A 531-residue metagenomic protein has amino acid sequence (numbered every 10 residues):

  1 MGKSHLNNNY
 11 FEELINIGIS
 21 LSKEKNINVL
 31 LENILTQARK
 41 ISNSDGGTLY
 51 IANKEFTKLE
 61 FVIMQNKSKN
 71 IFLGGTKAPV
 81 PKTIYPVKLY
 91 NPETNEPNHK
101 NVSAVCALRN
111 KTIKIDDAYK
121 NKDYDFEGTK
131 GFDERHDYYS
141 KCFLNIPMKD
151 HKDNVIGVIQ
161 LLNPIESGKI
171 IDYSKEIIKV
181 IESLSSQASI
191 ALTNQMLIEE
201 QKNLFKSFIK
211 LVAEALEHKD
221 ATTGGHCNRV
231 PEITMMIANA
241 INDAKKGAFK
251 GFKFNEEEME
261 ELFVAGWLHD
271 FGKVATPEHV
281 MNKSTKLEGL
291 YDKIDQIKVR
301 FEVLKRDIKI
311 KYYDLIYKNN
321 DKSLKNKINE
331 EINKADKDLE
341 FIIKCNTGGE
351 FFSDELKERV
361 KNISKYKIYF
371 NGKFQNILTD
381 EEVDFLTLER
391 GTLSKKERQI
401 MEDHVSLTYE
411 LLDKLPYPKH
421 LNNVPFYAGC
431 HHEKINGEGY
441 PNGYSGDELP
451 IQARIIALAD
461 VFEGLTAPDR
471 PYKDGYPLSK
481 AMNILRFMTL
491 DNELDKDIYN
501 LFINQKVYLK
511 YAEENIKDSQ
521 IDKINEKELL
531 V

Functional and structural regions predicted by a protein language model:
M1-N33, Q37-I41, I63, L197-L211 (+1 more regions): Signal-transmission linkers at sensory-effector interfaces
G2-L6, D133, Y139, N154-I156 (+4 more regions): Regulatory loop-to-helix N-cap segments in sensory/regulatory domains that couple ligand/signal detection
S4, L108-T112, V158-I159, S167 (+6 more regions): Signal-transmission/dimerization alpha-helices at domain junctions
E13, N154, K169-T193, E260 (+2 more regions): Amphipathic alpha-helical "output/dimerization" segments
T48-P97, K120-N121, D292-D295, R300 (+4 more regions): GAF sensory/regulatory domain recognition with acknowledged cross-activation on helical regulatory dimers
N98-A104, K111-T112, D116-C142, P164-S174 (+1 more regions): Signal-transducing coupling segments at domain and membrane junctions
K141-K152: A short, aliphatic-rich beta-strand micro-motif
D172-E176, V212, N282-D307, Y369 (+2 more regions): Divalent-cation-assisted or electrostatically stabilized phosphate/pyrophosphate-binding catalytic cores
